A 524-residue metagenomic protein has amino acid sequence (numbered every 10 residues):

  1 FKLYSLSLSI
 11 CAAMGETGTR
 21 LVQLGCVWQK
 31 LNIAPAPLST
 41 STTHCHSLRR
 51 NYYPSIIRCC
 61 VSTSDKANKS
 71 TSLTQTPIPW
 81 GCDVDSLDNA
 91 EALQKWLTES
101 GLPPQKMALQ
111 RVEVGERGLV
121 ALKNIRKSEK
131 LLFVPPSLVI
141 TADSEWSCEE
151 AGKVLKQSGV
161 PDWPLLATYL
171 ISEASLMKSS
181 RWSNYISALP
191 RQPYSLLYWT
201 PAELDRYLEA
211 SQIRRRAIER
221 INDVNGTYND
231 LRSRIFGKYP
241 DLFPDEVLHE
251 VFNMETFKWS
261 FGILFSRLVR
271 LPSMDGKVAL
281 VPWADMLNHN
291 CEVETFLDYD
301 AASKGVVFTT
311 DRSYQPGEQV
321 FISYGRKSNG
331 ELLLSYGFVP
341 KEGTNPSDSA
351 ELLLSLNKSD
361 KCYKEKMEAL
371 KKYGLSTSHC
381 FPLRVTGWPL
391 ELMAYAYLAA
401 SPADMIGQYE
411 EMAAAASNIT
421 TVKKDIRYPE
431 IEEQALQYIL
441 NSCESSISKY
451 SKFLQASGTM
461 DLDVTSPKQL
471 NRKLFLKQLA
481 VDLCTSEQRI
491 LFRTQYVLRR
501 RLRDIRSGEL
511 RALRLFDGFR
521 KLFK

Functional and structural regions predicted by a protein language model:
F1-L48: N-terminal chloroplast transit peptides
S5-S9, R117, W163-P164: Generic signature of intrinsically disordered, low-complexity, basic-rich segments and short cationic peptides
A12-V22, T43, L48-L138, D143-S147 (+1 more regions): Long, positively charged leader/targeting segments at protein N-termini
A151: Interface signal in eukaryotic adaptor modules for cytoskeleton, membrane trafficking, and small-GTPase signaling
V154-L166, L170-E173: Conserved, structured regulatory domains from eukaryotic proteins
